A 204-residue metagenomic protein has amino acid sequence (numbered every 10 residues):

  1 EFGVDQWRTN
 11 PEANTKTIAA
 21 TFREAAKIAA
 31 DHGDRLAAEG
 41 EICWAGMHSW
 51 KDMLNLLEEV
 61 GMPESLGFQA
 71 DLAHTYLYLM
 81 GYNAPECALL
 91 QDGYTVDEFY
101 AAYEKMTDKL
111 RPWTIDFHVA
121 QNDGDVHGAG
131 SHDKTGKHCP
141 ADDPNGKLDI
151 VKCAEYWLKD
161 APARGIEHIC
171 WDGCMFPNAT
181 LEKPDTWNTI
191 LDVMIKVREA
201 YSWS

Functional and structural regions predicted by a protein language model:
E1-F68: Active-site acidic/histidine proton-transfer and metal-coordination neighborhood in alpha/beta enzyme cores
S49-S204: Histidine-acidic metal/acid-base catalytic patches
